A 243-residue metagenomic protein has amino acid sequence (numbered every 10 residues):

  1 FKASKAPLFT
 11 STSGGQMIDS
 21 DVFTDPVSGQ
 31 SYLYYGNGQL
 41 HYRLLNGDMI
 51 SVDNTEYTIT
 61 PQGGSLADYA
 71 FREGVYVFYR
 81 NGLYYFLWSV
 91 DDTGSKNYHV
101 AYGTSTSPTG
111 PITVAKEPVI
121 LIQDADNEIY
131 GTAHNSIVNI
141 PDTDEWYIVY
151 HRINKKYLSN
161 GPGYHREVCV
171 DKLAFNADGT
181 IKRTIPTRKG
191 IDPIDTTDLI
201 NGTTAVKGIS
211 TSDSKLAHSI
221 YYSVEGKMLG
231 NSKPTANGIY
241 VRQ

Functional and structural regions predicted by a protein language model:
F1-T203: Carbohydrate-active catalytic/glycan-binding domains of CAZyme proteins, especially the secreted or lumenal ectodomains
T203-Q243: C-terminal outer-membrane/trafficking sorting elements
